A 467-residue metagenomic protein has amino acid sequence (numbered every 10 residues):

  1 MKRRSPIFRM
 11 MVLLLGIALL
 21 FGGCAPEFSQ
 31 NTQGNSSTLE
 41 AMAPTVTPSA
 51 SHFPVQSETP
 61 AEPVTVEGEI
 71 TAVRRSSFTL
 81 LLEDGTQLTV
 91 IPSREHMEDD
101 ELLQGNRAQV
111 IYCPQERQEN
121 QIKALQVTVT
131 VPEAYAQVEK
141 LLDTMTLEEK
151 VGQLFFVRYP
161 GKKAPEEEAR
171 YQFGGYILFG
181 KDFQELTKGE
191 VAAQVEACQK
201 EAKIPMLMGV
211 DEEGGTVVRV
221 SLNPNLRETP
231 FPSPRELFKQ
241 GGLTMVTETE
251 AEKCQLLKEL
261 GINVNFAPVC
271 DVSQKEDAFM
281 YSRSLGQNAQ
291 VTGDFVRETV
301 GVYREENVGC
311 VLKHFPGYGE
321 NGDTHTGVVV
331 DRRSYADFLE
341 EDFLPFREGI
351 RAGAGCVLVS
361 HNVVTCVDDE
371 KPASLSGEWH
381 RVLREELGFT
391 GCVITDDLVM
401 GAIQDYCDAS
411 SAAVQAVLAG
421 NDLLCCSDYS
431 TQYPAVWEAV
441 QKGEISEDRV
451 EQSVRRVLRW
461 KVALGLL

Functional and structural regions predicted by a protein language model:
K2, A25-N31, E40, E133-E167 (+2 more regions): Preference for extracellular/luminal or secreted protein segments
K2-M11: Bacterial N-terminal signal peptides that target proteins for export
F21-G23: C-terminal motif of bacterial Sec signal peptides marking the signal peptidase cleavage site
F28-E83, E98-E133: Short, flexible, surface-exposed loop segments at domain boundaries
T86-R94: A short macromolecule-binding patch
G152-Q153, G174, K203-M208, I262-N263 (+4 more regions): Short, well-ordered coil/turn segments that N-cap beta-strands
A169-T292, H314, G319-R332, S360-L375 (+1 more regions): Enzymes and membrane/adaptor proteins characterized by extended Gly/Ser/Thr/Asp/Glu-rich, aromatic-dotted
